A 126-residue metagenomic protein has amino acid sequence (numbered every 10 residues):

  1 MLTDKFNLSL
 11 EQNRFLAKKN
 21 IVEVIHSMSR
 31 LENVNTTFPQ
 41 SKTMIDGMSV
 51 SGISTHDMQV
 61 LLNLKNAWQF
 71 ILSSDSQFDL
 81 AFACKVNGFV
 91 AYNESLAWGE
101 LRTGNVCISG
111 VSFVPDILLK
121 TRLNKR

Functional and structural regions predicted by a protein language model:
M1-R126: FIC/Doc superfamily catalytic core
